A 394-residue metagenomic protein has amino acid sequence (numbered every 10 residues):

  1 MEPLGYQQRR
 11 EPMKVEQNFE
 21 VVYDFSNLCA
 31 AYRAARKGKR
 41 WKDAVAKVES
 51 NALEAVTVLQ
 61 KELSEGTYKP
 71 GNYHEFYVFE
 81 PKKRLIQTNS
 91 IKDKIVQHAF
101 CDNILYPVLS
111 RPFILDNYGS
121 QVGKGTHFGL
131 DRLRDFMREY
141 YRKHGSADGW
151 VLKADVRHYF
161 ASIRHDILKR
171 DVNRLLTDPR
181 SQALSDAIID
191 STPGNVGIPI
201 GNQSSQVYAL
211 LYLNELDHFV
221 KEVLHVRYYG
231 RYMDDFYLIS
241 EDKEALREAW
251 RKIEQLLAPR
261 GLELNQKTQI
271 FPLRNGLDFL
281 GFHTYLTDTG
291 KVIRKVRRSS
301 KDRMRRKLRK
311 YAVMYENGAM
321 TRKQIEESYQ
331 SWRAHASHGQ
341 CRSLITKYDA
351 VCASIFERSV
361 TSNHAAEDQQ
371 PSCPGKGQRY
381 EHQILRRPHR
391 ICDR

Functional and structural regions predicted by a protein language model:
M1-T57, Q369-K376, Y380, I384-I391: Non-catalytic, polymerase-adjacent accessory regions of viral genome-replication enzymes
E2-L4, N89, H98, S191 (+2 more regions): Right-hand nucleic-acid polymerase module
G5, R9, V15-F19, N103-A161: Active-site-proximal segment of RNA-dependent polymerases
S26-C29, L53, T57, D93-H98 (+10 more regions): Non-catalytic, well-ordered alpha-helical scaffold segments
G38-A46, G71-H98, P112-G125, I188-L210: Short, conserved non-catalytic motifs in the polymerase core
A44-V48, P70-Y77, R111-N117, G145-L152 (+3 more regions): Short coil/turn segments at secondary-structure boundaries
A55, E62, D131-M233, Y237-E254 (+2 more regions): Conserved polymerase palm-domain catalytic core
E254-L262: A common structural junction motif
